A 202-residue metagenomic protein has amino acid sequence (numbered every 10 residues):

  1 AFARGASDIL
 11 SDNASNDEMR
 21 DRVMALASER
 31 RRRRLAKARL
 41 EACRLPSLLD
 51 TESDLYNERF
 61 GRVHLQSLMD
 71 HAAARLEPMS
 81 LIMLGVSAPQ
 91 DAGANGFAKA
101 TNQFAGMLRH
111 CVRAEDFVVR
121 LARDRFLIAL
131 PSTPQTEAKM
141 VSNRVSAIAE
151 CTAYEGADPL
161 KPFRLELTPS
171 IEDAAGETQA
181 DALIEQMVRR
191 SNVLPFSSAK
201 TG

Functional and structural regions predicted by a protein language model:
N13-V23, A27: C-terminal output helix
M24-E41, L194, S198: The C-terminal output helix
A38-Y56: Amphipathic HAMP/coiled-coil signal-transducing linker helices that couple sensory inputs to cytosolic output domains
N57-S80, S87-R109, V119-R123, Q135-N143 (+1 more regions): Conserved long alpha-helical elements within nucleotide-processing catalytic cores of c-di-GMP signaling and class III
H71, H110-F117, A147-L160, L194: Short catalytic/binding micro-motifs of nucleotide second-messenger systems
R120-P131, A157-V188: A short glycine-enriched loop-to-beta-strand structural element that forms part of the catalytic core of nucleotide
A153, I184-G202: Catalytic/regulatory signature loops of cyclic-dinucleotide turnover enzymes and related class III nucleotidyl cyclases
